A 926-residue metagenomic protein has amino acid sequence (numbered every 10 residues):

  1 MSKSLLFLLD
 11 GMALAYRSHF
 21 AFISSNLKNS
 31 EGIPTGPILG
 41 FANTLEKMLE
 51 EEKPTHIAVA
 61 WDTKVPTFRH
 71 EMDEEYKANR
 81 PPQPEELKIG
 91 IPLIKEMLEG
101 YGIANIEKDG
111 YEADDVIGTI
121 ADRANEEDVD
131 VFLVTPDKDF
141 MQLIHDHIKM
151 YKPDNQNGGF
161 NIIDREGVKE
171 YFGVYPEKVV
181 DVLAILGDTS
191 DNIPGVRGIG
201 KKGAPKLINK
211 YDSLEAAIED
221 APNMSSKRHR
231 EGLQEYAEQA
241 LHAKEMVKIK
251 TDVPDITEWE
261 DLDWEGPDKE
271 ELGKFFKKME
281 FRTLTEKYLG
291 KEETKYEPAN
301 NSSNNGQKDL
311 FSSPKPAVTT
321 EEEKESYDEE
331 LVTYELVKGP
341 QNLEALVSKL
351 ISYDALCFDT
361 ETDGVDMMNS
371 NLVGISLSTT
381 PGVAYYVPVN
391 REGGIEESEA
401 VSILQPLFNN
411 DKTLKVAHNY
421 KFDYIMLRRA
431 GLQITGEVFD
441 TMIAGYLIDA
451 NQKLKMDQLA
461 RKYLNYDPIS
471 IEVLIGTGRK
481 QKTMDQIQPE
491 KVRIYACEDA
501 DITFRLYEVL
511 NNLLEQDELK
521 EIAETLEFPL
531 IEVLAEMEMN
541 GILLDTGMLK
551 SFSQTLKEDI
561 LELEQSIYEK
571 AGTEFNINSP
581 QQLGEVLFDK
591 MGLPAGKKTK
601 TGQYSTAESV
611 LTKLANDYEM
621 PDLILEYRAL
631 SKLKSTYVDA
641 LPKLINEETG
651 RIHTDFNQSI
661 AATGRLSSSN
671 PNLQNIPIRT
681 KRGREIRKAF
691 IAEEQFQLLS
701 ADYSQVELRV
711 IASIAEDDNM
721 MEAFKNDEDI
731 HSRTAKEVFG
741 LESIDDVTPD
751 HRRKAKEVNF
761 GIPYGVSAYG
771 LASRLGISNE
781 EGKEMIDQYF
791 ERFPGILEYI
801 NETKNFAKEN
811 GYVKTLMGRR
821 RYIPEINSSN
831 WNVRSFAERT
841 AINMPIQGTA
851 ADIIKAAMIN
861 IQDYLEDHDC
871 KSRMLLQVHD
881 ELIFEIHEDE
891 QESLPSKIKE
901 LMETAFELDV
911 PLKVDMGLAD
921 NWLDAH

Functional and structural regions predicted by a protein language model:
S2-V134, K138-R165, Q239-H242, K248-I256 (+2 more regions): Noncatalytic, basic helical substrate-engagement surface that gates or grips nucleic-acid strands
K3-F7, R17-H56, E74-E75, N79-E86 (+5 more regions): Conserved RNase H-like, two-metal-ion catalytic cores of nucleic-acid enzymes
E75-I89, F140, H145-V174, R230-G232 (+4 more regions): Short alpha-helix plus adjacent loop in nuclease-associated cores
Y175-K178, V182-K244, Q554-N578, K783 (+2 more regions): Accessory alpha-helical DNA-binding modules that contact the DNA backbone or grooves
G232, Y236-R391, N451, L459 (+10 more regions): Conserved "right-hand" nucleotidyltransferase catalytic core of DNA-directed polymerases
K482-D485, M539, P594, N646-T649 (+5 more regions): Conserved catalytic core of nucleic-acid polymerases
L514-L526, L530, A857-V878, L882: Active-site palm subdomain of RNA-directed nucleic acid polymerases
E558, E562-Q565, E569-D622, E791-R839 (+2 more regions): C-terminal polymerase-core module
